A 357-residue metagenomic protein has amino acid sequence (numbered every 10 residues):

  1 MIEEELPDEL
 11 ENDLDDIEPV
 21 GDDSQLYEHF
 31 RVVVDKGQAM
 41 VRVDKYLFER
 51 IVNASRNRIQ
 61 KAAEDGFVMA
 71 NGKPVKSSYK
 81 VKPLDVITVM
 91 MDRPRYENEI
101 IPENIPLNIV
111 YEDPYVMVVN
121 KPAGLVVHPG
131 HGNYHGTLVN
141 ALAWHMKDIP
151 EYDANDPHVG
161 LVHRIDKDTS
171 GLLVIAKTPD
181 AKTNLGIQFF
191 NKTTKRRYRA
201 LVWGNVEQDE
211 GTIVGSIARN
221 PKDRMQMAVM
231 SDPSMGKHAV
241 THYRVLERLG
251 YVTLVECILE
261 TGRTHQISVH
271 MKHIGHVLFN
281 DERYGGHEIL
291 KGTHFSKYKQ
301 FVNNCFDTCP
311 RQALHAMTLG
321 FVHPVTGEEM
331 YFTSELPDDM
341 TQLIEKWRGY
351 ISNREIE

Functional and structural regions predicted by a protein language model:
M1-E357: RNA pseudouridine synthases
